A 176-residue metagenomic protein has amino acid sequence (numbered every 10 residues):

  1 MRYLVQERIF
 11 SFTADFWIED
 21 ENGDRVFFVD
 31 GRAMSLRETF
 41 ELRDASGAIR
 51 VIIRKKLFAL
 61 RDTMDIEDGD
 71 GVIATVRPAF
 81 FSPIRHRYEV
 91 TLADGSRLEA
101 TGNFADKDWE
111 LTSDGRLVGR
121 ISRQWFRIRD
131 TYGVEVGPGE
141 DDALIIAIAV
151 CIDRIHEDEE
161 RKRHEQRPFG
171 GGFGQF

Functional and structural regions predicted by a protein language model:
M1-F176: Intrinsically disordered, low-complexity proline/glycine-rich segments
